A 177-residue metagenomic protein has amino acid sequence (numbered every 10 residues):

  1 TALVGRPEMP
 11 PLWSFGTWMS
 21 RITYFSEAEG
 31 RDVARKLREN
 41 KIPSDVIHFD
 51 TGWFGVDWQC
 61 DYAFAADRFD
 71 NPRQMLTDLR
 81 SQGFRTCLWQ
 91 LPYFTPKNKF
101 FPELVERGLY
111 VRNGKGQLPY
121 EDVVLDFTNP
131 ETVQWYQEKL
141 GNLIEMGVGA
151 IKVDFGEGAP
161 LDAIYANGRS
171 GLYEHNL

Functional and structural regions predicted by a protein language model:
T1-D45, L76-D78, R85-T86: Carbohydrate-recognition beta-sandwich/jelly-roll modules in extracellular/periplasmic carbohydrate-active proteins
P43-L177: Aromatic- and carboxylate-enriched substrate-binding clefts and catalytic-loop regions of carbohydrate-active enzymes
